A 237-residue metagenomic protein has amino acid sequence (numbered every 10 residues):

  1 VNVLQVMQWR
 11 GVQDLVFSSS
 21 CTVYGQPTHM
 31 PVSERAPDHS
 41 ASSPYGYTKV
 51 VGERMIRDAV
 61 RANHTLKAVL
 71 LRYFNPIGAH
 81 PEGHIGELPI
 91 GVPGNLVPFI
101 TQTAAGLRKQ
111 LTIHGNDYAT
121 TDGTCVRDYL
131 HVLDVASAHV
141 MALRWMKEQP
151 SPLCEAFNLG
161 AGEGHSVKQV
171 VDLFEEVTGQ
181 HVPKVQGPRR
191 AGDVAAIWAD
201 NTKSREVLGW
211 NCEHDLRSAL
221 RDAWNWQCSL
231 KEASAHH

Functional and structural regions predicted by a protein language model:
V1-N2, W9, Q13-D14, V23-N75 (+1 more regions): Catalytic helix-loop patch of NAD(P)-dependent Rossmann-fold dehydrogenases
V1-Q5, R54, L133-A136, V140: Conserved active-site region of classical short-chain dehydrogenase/reductase
G11-L15, T65-K67, K109-Q110, S151-E155: Active-site loop of short-chain dehydrogenase/reductase
S20: Residue(s) in the substrate-gating loop at a strand-loop-helix junction that position the organic substrate next
Y24, I77, E163-H165: Feature marks short, surface-exposed loop/turn motifs that line or immediately flank catalytic pockets and channel
T28-M30, H80-I85, C125-V126, V170: Short aromatic-enriched loop/helix-cap "lid" or pocket-rim segments at secondary-structure transitions that line
L71, E82, Q110-I113: Oxidoreductase cofactor-interface core, primarily capturing Rossmann-like NAD(P)-dependent enzymes
L96-H237: C-terminal substrate-binding subdomain of Rossmann-fold SDR/epimerase-dehydratase oxidoreductases
